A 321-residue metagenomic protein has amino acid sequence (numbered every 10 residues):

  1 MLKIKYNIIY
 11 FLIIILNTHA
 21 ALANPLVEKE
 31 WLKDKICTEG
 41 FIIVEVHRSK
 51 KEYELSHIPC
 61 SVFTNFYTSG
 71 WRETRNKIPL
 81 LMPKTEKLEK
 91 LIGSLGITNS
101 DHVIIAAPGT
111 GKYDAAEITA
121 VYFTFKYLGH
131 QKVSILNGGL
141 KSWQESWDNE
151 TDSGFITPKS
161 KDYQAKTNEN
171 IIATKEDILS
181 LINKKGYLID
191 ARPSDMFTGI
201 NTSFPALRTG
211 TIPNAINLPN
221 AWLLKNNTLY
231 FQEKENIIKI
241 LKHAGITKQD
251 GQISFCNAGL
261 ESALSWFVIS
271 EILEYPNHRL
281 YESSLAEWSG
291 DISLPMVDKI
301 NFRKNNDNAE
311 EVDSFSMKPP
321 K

Functional and structural regions predicted by a protein language model:
M1-N7: Positively charged n-region of N-terminal signal peptides that target proteins for export
N7-T18: Bacterial N-terminal signal peptides
L22-S100, P108, L179-A244, K248: Positively charged, proline/Ser/Thr-rich regional signature most characteristic of the Rhodanese/CDC25-like
D34, R72, L140-P213, S293-K321: Active-site neighborhoods of enzymes that stabilize oxyanions during catalysis
T38-I42, Q131-K132, G251-Q252, P276: Short active-site oxyanion
M82-D177, L181, N201, G210 (+2 more regions): Thiolate-centered catalytic microenvironments shared by cysteine-dependent enzyme domains
K239, A244-N301: C-terminal soluble interaction/assembly domains
